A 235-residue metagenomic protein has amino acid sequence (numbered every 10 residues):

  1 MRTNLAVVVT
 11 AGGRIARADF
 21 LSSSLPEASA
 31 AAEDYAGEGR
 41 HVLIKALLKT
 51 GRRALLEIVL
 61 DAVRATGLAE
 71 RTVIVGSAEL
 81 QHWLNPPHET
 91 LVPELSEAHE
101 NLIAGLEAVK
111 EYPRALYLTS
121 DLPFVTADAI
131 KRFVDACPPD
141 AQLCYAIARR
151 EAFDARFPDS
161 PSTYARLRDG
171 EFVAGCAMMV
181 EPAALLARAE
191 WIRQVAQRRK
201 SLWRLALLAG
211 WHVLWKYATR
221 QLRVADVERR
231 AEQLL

Functional and structural regions predicted by a protein language model:
M1-H41: N-terminal nucleotide-binding beta1-loop-alpha1 segment
M1-V9, G13-R17, R53-R114, A127 (+2 more regions): Conserved N-terminal catalytic core of the sugar/cofactor nucleotidyltransferase
V8-T10, L116, Y145, M179: Structural motif
E27-Y35, K45-R64: Short, well-formed alpha-helical segments that are part of the catalytic scaffolds of diverse glycosyltransferases
L43-A46, V224-A225: Hydrophobic/basic alpha-helical segments enriched in Actinobacteria
L118-S120: Active-site acidic Asp-centered loop
V125-Q233: Conserved core of the sugar-phosphate nucleotidyltransferase
